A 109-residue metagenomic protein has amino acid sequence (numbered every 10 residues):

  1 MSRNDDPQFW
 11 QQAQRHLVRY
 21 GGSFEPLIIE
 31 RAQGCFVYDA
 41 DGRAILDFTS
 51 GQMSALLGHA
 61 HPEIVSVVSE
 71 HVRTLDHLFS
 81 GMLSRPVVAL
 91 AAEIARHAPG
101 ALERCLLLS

Functional and structural regions predicted by a protein language model:
M1-Q33, E93: Active-site-adjacent loop/helix segments that line or gate small-molecule/cofactor pockets in enzymes
R3, A44-S109: Glycine-rich loop-to-alpha-helix module at the N-terminal edge of alpha/beta enzyme cores
Q8-F9, D39-A40, V65-S66: Short, flexible segments with low predicted structural confidence
L17-R19, F36-D39, V87-V88: Short amphipathic alpha-helical surface micro-motifs
P26-D47: Active-site and channel-lining beta-strand-loop segments that bind or position nucleotide-derived/phosphorylated
